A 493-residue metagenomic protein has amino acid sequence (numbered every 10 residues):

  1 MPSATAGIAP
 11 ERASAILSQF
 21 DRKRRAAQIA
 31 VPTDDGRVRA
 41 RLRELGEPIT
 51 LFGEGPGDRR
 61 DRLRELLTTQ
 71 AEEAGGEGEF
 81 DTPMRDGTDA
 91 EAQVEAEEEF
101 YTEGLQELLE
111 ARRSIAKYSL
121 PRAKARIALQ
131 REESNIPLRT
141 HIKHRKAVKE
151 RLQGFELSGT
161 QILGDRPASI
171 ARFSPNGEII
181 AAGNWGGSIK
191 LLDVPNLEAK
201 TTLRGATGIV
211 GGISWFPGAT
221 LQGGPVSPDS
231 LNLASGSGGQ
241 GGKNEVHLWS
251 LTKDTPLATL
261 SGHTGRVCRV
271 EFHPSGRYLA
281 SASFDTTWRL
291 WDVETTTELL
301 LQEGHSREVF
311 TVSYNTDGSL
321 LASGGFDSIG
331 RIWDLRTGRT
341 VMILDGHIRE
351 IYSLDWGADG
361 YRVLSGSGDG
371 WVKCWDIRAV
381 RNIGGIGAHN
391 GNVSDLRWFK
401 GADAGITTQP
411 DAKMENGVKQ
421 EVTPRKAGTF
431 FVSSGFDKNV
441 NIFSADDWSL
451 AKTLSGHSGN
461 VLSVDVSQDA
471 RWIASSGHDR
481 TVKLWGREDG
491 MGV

Functional and structural regions predicted by a protein language model:
M1-A168: Intrinsically disordered terminal extensions that flank WD40 beta-propeller domains in eukaryotic WD-repeat scaffold
E156-S158, E198-T201, T255-A258, T297-L300 (+4 more regions): A structural motif specific to WD40 beta-propellers
Q161-A168, R204-V210, S261-V267, E303-V309 (+4 more regions): WD40/WD-repeat beta-propeller blade N-cap
P167, N176, A199, I209 (+16 more regions): WD40/WD-repeat beta-propeller blade-loop signature
R172-G177, S214-S230, V270-G276, A282 (+8 more regions): Loop/turn segments within WD40 beta-propeller blades
G183-G186, G236-K243, T264, S275 (+7 more regions): Conserved strand-to-loop turn within each blade of WD40 beta-propeller repeats
I189-D193, I213, N244-S250, V270 (+8 more regions): WD40-repeat beta-propellers
L462-V493: Blade-level signature of beta-propeller repeat domains, shared across WD40, Kelch, NHL, RCC1 and BNR/Asp-box propellers
